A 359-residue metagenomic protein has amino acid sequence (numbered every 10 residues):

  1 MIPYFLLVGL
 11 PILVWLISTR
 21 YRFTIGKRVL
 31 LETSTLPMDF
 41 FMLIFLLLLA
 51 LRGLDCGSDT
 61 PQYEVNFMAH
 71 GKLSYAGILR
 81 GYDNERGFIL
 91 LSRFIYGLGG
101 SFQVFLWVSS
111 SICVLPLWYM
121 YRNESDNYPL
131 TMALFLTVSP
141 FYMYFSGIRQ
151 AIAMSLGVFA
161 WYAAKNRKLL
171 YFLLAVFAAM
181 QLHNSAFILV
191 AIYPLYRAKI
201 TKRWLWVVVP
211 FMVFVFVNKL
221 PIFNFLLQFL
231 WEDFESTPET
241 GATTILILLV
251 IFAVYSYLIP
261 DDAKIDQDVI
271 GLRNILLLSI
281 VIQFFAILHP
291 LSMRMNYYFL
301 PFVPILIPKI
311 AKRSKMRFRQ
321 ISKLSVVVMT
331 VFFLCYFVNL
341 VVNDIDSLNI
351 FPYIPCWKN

Functional and structural regions predicted by a protein language model:
M1-F45: Start-transfer (signal-anchor) and selected internal transmembrane alpha helices of multi-pass inner/ER membrane
G9, F172-L174, S185-L195, V207: Transmembrane-embedded, aromatic-rich helix segments that form part of the hydrophobic channel/pocket engaging
L36, P61-E64, I89, Y193-P301 (+1 more regions): Alpha-helical transmembrane segments and terminal signal-anchor/GPI-anchor hydrophobic tails, characterized by long
P61-A69, I78-G100: Short hydrophobic/aromatic helix or loop-helix immediately within or flanking a transmembrane segment in polytopic
S92-Y96, F105-P116, L156, V303: Transmembrane alpha-helices of multi-pass, membrane-embedded glycan-processing enzymes that use lipid-linked
W118-V138: Transmembrane-helix signature of polytopic, membrane-embedded enzymes that assemble or transfer cell-envelope glycans
F145-A151: Short acidic/glycine- and proline-prone juxtamembrane loop motifs at membrane-interface regions of multi-pass membrane
G157-L170: Membrane-interface transmembrane helices that cradle and orient dolichyl/undecaprenyl
